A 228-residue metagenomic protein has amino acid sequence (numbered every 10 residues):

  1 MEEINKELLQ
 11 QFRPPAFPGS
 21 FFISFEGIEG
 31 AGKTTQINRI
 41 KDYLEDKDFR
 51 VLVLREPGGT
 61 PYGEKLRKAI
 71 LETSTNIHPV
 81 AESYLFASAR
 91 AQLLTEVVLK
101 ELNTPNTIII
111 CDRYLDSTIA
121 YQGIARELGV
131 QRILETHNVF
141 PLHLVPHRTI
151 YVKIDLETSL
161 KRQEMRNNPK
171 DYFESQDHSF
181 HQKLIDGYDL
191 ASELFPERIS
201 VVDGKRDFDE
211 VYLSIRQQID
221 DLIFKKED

Functional and structural regions predicted by a protein language model:
M1-A16, K41, E157-D228: NTP-dependent small-molecule kinase module
P18-F22: Pre-Walker A (Motif I) flank of P-loop NTPase domains
F25: Hydrophobic anchor at the beta1->P-loop junction of P-loop NTPases
G30: Walker A (P-loop) phosphate-binding loop of P-loop NTPases
K33: Conserved lysine of the Walker
Q36: Hydrophobic positions on the alpha1 helix immediately C-terminal to the Walker A/P-loop
K47-P141: ATP-dependent small-molecule kinase phosphotransfer cores that center on conserved nucleotide phosphate-binding segments
T118-D186: A glycine- and Lys/Arg-enriched "phosphate-lid" helix/loop adjacent to the NTP-binding pocket of small-molecule kinases
